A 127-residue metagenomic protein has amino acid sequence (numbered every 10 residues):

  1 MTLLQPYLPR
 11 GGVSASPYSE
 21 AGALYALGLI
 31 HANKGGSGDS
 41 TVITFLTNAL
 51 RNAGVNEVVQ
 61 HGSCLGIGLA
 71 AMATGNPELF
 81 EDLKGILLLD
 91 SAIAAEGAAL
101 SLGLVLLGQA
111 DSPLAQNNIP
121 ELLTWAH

Functional and structural regions predicted by a protein language model:
M1-H127: Mature, well-folded catalytic/scaffold domains that follow N-terminal targeting or propeptide regions
